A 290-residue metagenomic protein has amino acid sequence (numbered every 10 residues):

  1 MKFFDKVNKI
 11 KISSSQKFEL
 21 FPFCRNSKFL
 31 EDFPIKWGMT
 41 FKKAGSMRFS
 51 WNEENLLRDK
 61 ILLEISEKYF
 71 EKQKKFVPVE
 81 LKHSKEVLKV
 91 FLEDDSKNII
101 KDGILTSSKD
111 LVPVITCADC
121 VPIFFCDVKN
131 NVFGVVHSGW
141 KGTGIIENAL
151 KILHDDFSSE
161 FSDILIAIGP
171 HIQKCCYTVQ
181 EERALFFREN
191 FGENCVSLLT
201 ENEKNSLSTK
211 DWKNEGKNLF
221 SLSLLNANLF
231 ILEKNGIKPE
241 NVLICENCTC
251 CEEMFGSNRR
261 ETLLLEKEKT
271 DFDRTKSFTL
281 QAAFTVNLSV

Functional and structural regions predicted by a protein language model:
M1-V290: Active-site microenvironment for binding and transforming phosphate-containing groups
